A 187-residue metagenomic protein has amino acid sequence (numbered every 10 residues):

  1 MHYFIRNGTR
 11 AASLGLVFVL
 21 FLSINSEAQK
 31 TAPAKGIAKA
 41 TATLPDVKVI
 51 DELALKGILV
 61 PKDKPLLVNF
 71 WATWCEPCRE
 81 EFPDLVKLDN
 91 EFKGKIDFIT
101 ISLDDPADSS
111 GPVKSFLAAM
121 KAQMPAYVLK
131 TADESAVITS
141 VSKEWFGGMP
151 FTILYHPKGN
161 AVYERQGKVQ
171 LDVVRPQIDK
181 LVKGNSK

Functional and structural regions predicted by a protein language model:
M1-V49, Y163, K187: N-terminal targeting signals for export/organelle localization
P45-L66: A short beta-strand-turn-helix
V60, E80, K87-K93, A118-A122 (+3 more regions): Sec-exported extracytoplasmic/periplasmic mature domains
D63-L66, F70-W74, D105, G148: Short pre-active-site segment immediately N-terminal to redox-active cysteine/selenocysteine motifs in thiol-based
F70-K87: Conserved redox-active cysteine motifs that mediate thiol-disulfide chemistry, especially di-cysteine Cys-X(1-2)-Cys
I96-S110, A122-A132: Thiol-based oxidoreductase modules, predominantly thioredoxin-like and allied folds used for disulfide exchange
F116-M149: Short, internal strand/loop/helix patches that form the active-site neighborhood or redox-interaction surface
G148-K187: Thiol-/selenol-based redox modules, centered on thioredoxin-like and closely related oxidoreductase domains
